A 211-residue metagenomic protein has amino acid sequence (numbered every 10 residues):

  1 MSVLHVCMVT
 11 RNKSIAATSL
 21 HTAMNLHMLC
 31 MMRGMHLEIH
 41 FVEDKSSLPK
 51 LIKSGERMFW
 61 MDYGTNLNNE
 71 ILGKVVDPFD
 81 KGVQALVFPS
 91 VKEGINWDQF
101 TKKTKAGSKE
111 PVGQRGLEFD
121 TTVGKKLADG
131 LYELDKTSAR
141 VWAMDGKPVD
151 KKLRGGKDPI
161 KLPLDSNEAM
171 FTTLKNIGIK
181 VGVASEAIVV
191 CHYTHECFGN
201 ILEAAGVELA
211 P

Functional and structural regions predicted by a protein language model:
M1-S46: N-proximal low-complexity "stem/linker" segments adjacent to membrane-targeting elements
S2-H5, R11-S14, L131, K136-P211: C-terminal catalytic/acceptor-binding lobe
V9-K13, T65-N66, E93: Residue-level marker for beta-strand->alpha-helix junctions and adjacent short loops that shape enzyme
H40-S54, E70: Glycine-rich, basic loop-to-helix element that forms the pyrophosphate-binding segment of sugar-nucleotide handling
L48-P49, L72-V76, E168-T172: Short amphipathic alpha-helical segments and helix-helix/interface helices
G55-E56, V83, I179: Short, high-confidence coil segments that cap the C-terminus of an alpha-helix and link into the following beta-strand
G55-N68: Short beta-strand-to-loop acidic/aromatic patch adjacent to the donor-nucleotide binding site
N68-D158: Conserved catalytic core of nucleotide-sugar-dependent glycosyltransferases
